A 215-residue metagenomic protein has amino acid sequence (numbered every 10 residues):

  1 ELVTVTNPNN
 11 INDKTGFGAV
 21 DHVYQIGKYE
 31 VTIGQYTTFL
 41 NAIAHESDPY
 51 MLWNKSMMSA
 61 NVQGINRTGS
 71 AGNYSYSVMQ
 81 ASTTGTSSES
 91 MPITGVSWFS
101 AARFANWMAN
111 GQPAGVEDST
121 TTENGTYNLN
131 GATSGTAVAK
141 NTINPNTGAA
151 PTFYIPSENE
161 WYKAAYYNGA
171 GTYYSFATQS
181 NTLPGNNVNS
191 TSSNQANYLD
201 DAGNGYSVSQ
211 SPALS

Functional and structural regions predicted by a protein language model:
L2, V23-Q25: Well-ordered beta-strand positions in beta-sheet-rich domains
L2-N9: Mature N-terminal segment immediately following signal peptide/propeptide cleavage in secreted/periplasmic
N9-N12, T182, N204-G205: Active-site/binding-pocket entry motifs
N10-D13, N141-I143: A short, compositionally biased domain-edge/stem linker segment
N12, G16-H22: N-terminal, post-signal-peptide segments of secreted/periplasmic proteins
G18, Q25-E158, A164-N187, S192: Active-site microenvironments of metalloenzymes and redox enzymes
V188-S215: Active-site Gly/Thr loop motif
